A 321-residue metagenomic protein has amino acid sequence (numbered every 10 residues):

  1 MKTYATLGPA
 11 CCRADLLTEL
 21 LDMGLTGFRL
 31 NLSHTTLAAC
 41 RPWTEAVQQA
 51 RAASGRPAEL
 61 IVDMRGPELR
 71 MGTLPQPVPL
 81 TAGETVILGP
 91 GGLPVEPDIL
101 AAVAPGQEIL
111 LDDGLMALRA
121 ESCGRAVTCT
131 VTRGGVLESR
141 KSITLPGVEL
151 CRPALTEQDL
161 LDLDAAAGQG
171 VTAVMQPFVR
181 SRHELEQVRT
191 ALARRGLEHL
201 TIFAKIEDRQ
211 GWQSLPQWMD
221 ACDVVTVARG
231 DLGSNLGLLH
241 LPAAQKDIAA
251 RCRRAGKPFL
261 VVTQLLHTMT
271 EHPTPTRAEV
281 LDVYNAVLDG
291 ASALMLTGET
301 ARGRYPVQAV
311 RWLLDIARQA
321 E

Functional and structural regions predicted by a protein language model:
M1-E321: Non-catalytic helical/linker scaffolds that mediate oligomerization, partner binding, and domain coupling around large
